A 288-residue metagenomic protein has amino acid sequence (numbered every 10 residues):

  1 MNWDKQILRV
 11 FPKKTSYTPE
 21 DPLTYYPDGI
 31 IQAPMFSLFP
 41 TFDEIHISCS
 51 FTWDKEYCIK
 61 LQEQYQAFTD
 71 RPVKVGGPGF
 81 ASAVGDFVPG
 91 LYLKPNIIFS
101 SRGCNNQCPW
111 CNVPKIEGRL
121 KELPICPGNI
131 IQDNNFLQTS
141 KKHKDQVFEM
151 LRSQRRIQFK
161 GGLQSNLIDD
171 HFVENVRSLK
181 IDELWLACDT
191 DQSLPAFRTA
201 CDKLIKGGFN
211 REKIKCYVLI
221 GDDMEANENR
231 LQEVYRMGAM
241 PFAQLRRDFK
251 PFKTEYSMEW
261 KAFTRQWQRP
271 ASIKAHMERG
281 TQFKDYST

Functional and structural regions predicted by a protein language model:
M1-D4, F36-D43, A67, L91-L93 (+3 more regions): Flexible, charged surface loops at secondary-structure boundaries
M1-P72: A short, structured N-terminal alpha-helical element that caps or precedes a catalytic domain
M1-Y17, V88-G118, C126-Q138: N-terminal pre-triad scaffold of radical SAM enzymes
R9, H46-T52, N112-A200, R211-G221 (+1 more regions): Core AdoMet radical
P22, Y57-Q64, D145-M150, H171-N175 (+2 more regions): A short acidic, amphipathic alpha-helical/loop segment
I30-S37, I168-V176, F197, A226-L231: Short, acidic/polar
T69-A83: Short beta-strand elements of ligand-binding domains
S178, E183-W185, Q192-T288: A structural motif corresponding to the C-terminal lobe/cap of the Radical SAM core domain
